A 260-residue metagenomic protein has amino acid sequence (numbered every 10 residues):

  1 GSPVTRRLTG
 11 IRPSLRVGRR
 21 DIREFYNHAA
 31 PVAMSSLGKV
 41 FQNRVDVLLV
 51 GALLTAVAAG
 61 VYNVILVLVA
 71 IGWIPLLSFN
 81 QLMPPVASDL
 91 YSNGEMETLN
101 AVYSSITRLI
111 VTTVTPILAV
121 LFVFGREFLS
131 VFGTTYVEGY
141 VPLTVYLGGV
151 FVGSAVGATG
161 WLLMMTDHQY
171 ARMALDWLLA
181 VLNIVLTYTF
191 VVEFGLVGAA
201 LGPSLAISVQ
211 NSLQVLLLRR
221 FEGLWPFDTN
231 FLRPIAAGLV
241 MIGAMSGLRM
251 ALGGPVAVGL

Functional and structural regions predicted by a protein language model:
G1-R6, S35, K39, V69 (+3 more regions): Short runs within selected transmembrane alpha-helices of multi-pass transporters and secretion channels
S2-N43, V86, S92-E97, E222-I235: Interhelical loop/hinge segments that connect adjacent transmembrane helices in multipass membrane
D21-V32, V47-A70, V137-Y140: Interfacial/gating helices of multi-pass transporter permease domains
R23-A30, L175-V185, L232-A244: Small-residue-rich segments of transmembrane alpha-helices in multi-pass membrane proteins, especially helix faces
M34-G38, R108-I117, G148, A237-A244: Hydrophobic alpha-helical transmembrane segments of multipass membrane transporters and ion channels, focusing on
R44, L53-A56, N93, M165-D167 (+1 more regions): Helix-loop interface residues and adjacent transmembrane-helix termini in multi-pass membrane transporters, primarily
V61-R172, D176: Specific pore-lining/lateral-gate transmembrane helices of multi-pass inner-membrane transport and insertion machines
T229-L260: Transmembrane alpha-helical segments of multi-pass transport proteins
